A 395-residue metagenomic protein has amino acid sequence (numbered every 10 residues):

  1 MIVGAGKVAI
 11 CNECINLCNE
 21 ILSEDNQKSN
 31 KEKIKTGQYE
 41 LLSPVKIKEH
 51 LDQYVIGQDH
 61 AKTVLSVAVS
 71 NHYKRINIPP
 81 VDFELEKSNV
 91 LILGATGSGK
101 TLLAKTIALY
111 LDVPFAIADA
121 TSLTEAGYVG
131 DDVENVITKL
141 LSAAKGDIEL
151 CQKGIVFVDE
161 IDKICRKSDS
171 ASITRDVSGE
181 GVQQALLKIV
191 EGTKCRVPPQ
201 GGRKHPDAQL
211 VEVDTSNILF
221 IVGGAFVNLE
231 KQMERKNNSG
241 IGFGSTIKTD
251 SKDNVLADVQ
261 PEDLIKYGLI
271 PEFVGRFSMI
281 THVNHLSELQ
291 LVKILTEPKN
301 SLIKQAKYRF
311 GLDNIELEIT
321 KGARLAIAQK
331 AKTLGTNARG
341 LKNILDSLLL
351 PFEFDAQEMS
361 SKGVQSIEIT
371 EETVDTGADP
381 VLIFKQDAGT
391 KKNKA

Functional and structural regions predicted by a protein language model:
M1-V8: Short linker/helix segments within small regulatory modules
V3, S23-G57, K62-A116, A120-V129 (+1 more regions): AAA+ P-loop NTPase nucleotide-binding core of proteostasis motors
V8-A9, V374: Hydrophobic residues embedded in beta-strands of well-ordered beta-sheets
N12-I15, N19: Cys/His-coordinated zinc-binding microdomains
